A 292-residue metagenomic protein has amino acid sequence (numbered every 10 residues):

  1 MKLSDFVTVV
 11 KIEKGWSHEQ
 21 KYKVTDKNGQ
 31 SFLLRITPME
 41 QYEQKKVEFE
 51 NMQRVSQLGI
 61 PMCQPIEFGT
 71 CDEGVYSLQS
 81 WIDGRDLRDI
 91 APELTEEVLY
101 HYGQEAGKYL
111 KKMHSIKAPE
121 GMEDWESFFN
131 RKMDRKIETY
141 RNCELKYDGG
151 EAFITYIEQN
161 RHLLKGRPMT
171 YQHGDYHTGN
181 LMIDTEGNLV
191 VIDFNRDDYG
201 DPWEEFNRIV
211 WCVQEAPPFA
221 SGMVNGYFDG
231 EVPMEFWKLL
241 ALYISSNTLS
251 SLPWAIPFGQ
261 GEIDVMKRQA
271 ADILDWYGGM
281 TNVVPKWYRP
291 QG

Functional and structural regions predicted by a protein language model:
M1-S4, Q104, K112-G174, N225-F228 (+1 more regions): An alpha-helical support segment within catalytic cores of ATP-dependent transferases
S4-I12: Conserved N-terminal boundary motif of the eukaryotic protein kinase catalytic domain
K11-D124: ATP-binding pocket architecture of kinase catalytic cores
Q20-T25, T155-F206: Active-site acidic catalytic loop and adjacent metal/ATP-binding pocket of ATP-dependent phosphoryl transfer enzymes
G59, G69, R85-D86, L110-A118 (+6 more regions): A general structural signal marking secondary-structure boundaries and capping sites
T95-E96, V190, N207-I209, R268-A270: Glycine-rich, phosphate-binding/catalytic loops in enzymes
W203-V232, I244-G261, A271-I273: Active-site activation/catalytic loop segments of kinase-like enzymes and analogous catalytic loops in related
F236-Y243: Alpha-helical scaffolds flanking conserved acidic
